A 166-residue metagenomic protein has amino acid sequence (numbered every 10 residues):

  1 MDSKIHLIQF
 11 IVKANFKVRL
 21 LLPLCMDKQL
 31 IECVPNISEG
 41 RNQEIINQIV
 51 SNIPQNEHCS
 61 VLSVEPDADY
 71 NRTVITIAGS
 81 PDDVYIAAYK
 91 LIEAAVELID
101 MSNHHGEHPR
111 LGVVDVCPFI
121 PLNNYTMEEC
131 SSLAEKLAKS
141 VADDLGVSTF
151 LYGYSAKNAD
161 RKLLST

Functional and structural regions predicted by a protein language model:
F10: Cationic, low-complexity basic patches in intrinsically disordered or flexible, solvent-exposed regions
M26-T166: Long, contiguous binding/interaction regions
